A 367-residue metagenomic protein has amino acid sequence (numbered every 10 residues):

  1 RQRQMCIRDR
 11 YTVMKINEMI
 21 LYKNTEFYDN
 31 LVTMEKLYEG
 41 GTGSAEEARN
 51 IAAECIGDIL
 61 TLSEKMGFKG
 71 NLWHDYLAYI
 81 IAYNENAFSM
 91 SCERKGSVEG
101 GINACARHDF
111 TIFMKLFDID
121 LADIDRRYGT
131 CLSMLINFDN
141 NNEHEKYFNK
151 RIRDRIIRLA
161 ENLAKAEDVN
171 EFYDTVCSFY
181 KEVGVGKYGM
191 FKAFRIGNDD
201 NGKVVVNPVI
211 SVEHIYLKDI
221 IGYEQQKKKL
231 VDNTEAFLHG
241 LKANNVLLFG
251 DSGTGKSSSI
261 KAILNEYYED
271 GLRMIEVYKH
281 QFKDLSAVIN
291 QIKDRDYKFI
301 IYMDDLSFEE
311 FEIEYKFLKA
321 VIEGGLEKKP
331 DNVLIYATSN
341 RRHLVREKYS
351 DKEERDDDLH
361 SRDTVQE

Functional and structural regions predicted by a protein language model:
R1-I7: Short, small-residue-biased leader/transition segments that mark boundaries at the very start of proteins
R8-I221, Q225: AAA+ P-loop ATPase mechanoenzymes
V212-N244: Pre-Walker A (pre-P-loop) alpha-helix and adjacent loop at the N terminus of AAA/AAA+ ATPase modules, a conserved
D232-G240, N265-E269, H280, Q291: Conserved helix-loop functional segments at active or binding sites
N245-M274, V288-K293: Walker A/P-loop
K293-D294, E309-D363: Conserved catalytic/switch belt of AAA+ P-loop NTPases
D304-L306: Walker B catalytic acidic pair
